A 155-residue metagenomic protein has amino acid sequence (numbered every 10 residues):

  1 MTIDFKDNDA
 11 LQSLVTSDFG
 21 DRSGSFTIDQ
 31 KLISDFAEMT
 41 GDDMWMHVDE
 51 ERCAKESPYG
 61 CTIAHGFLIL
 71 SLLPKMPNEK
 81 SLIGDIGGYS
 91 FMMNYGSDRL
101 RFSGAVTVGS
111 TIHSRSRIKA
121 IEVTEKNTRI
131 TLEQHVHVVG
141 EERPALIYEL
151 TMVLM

Functional and structural regions predicted by a protein language model:
M1-L14, D18, F102-M155: HotDog/MaoC-like acyl-thioester-processing domains
T2-N94: Hot-dog-fold acyl-thioester-processing enzymes
Y95-R99: A beta-strand/beta-hairpin structural motif
